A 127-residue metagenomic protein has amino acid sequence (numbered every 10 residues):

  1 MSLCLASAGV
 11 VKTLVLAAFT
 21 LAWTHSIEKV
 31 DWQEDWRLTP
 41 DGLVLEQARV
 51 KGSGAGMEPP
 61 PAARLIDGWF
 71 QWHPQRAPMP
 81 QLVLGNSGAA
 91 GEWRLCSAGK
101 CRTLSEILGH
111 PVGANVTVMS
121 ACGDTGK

Functional and structural regions predicted by a protein language model:
M1-S7, F70-P74: Generic recognition of long tandem-repeat/solenoid scaffolds
C4, A8-P60: N-terminal secretory signal peptides
P59-K127: Mature, soluble, non-transmembrane domains
